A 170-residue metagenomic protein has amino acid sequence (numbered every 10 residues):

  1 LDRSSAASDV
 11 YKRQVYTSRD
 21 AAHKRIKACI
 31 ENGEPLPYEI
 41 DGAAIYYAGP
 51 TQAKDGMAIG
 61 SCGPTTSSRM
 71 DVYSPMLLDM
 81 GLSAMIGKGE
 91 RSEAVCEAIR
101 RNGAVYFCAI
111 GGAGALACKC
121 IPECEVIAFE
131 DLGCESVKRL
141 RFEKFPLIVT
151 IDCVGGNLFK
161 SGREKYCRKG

Functional and structural regions predicted by a protein language model:
L1-A7, Y11: Single conserved hydrophobic/aromatic residue that forms the stacking wall/gate of nucleotide- or nucleobase-binding
D9, Q14-S18, C153: Short, charged beta-turn/beta-strand-edge "cap" motif at the junction between a beta-strand and an adjacent loop
D9-Y11, Y46-Y47, V149: Short hydrophobic-aromatic micro-motifs
T17-F145: Feature captures the catalytic cores and cofactor-binding loops of soluble hydro-lyases/lyases that act on carboxylate
Y73-S74, T150-G170: Active-site/ligand-binding-proximal alpha/beta "capping" segment
